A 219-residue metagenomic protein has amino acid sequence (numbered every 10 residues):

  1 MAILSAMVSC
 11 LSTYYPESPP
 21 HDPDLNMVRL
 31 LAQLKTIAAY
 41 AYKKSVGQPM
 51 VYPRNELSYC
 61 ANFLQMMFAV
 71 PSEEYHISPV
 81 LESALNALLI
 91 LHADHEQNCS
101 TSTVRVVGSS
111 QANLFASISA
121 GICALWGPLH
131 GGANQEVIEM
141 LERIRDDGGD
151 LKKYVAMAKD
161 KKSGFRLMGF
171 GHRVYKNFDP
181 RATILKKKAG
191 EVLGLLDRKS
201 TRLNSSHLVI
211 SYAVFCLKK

Functional and structural regions predicted by a protein language model:
M1-R202, S211: Hydrophobic alpha-helical bundle cores within soluble ligand-binding/oligomerization subdomains
L203-K219: Single conserved hydrophobic/aromatic residue that forms the stacking wall/gate of nucleotide- or nucleobase-binding
